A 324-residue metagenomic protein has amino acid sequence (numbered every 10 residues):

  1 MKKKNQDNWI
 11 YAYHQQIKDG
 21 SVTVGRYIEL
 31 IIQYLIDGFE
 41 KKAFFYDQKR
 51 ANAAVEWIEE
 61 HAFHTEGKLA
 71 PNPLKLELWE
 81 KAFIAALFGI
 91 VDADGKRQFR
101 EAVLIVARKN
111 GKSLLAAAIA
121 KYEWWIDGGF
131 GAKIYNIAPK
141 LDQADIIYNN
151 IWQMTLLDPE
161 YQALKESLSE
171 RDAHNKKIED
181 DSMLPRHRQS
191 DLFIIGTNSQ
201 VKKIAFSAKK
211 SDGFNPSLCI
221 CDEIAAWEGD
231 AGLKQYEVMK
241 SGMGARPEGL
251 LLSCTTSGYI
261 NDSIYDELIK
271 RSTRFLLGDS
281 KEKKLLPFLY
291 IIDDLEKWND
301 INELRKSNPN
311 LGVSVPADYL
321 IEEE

Functional and structural regions predicted by a protein language model:
K2-E324: Phosphate/NTP-binding elements of NTP-utilizing enzymes
